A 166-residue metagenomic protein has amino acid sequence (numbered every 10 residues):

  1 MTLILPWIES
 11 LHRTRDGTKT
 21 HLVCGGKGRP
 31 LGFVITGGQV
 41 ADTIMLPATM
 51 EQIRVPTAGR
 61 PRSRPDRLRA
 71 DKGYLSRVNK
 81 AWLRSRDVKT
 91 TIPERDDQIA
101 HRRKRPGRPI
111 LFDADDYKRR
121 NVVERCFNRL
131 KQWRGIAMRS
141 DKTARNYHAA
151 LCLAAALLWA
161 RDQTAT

Functional and structural regions predicted by a protein language model:
M1-C24, G32: Active-site-proximal, Lys/Arg-enriched surface segment that forms a nucleic-acid-binding/basic interface patch
T2-L5, G32-I35, T43-L46, N79-A81 (+1 more regions): A short secondary-structure junction signal
G25, F33-T36, A70-K72: Short His-Asn-centered micro-motif
V34-G59: Active-site beta-loop-alpha junctions of metal-dependent nucleic acid enzymes, especially the RNase H-like/DDE
D42-M45, V122, A149-C152: Catalytic-loop motifs flanking and including active-site residues across diverse enzymes
A58-T143: Helix-centered, glycine/charged polyanion-binding patches within enzymatic domains that contact phosphate-containing
A150-T166: Charged phosphate-binding loop/patch that engages nucleotide di/tri-phosphates or the phosphate backbone of nucleic
